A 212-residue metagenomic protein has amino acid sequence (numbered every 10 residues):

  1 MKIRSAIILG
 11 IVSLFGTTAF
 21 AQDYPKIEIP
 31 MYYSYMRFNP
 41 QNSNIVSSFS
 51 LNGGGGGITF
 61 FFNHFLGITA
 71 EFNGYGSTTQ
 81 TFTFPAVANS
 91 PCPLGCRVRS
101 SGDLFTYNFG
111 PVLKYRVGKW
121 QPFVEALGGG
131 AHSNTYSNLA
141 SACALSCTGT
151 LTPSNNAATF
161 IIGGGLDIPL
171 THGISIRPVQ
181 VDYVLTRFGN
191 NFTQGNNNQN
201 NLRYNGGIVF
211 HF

Functional and structural regions predicted by a protein language model:
M1-Y24: Cleavable N-terminal export/targeting peptides
F20-F61, Y183, R203-H211: Short glycine/proline- and aromatic-enriched beta-strand/turn motifs that initiate or cap beta-hairpins
D23, S48-L51, S101-T106, T152-T159 (+1 more regions): Short sequence motifs at beta-strands and strand-loop junctions characteristic of Gram-negative outer-membrane
I29-P30, G57-S146, A157-A158, I168 (+2 more regions): Gram-negative (and chloroplast) outer-membrane scaffold detector with strong preference for beta-barrel transmembrane
M36-R37, G76, H132, V184: Active-site/binding-pocket entry motifs
P40-I45, P91-S100, A144-T152, N190-N196: Extracellular loop and loop/strand-boundary signature of outer-membrane beta-barrel proteins
S48-F49, I168-P169, G173-S175, V181-G189 (+1 more regions): Subset of outer-membrane beta-barrel
